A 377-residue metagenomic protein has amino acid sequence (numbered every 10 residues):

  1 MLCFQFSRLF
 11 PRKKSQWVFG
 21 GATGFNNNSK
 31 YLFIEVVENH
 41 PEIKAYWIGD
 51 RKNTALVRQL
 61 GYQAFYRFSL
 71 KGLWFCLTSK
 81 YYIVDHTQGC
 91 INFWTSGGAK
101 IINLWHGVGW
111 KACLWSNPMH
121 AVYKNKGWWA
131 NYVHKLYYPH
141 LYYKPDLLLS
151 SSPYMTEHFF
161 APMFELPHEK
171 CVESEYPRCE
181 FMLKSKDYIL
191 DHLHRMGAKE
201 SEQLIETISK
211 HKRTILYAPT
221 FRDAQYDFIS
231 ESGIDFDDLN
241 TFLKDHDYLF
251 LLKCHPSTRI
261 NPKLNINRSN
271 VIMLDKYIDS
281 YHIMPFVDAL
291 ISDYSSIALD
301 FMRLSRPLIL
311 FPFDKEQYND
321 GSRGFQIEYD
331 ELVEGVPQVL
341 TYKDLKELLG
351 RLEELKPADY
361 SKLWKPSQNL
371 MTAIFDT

Functional and structural regions predicted by a protein language model:
M1-G72: N-terminal pre-catalytic "stem/leader" segment of glycosyltransferase-like enzymes
M1-Q5, L114-H120, N125-A224: A nucleotide-sugar donor-handling region in carbohydrate enzymes
G24-H40, P162, P177-L264, P337-T341: Conserved catalytic-core segment of nucleotide-activated headgroup transferases in glycan assembly
K30-Y31, G61-Y123: Extended catalytic core of nucleotide-activated donor transferases of GT-like folds
F65-Y81, L183-K186, P256-L299: Donor nucleotide-activated moiety binding/catalytic core segment of transferases that use nucleotide-activated donors
Y81-A112, I278-S322: A donor-sugar binding/catalytic signature common to diverse glycosyltransferases and related nucleotide-sugar
C254, N265-S269, S296-K362: Catalytic binding pocket for nucleotide-activated donors in carbohydrate/polymer assembly enzymes
W364-T377: C-terminal alpha-helical cap of glycosyltransferases
